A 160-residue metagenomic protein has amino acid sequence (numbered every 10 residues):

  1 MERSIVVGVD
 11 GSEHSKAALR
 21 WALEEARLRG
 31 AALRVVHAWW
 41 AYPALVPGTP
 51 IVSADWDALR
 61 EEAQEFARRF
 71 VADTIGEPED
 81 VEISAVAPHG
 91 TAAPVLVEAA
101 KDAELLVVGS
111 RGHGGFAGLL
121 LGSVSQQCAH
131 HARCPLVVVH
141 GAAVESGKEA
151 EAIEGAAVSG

Functional and structural regions predicted by a protein language model:
M1, H14, A72-L106, A143-G160: Structural beta-alpha unit
E2-S53, A156-G160: Small/aliphatic-rich secondary-structure junction motif
V36, S84-P88, V137: General small-molecule cofactor/ligand-binding pocket signal
H37, G109-R111, H140-G141: Short secondary-structure boundary segments
V52-F66: A short acidic, glycine-rich active-site loop that binds or catalyzes chemistry on phosphate/adenosine moieties
L105-H130, E145-K148: Glycine-rich, Arg-bearing micro-motifs that act as flexible, cationic patches
H131-G141: Short, acidic/small-residue loops that bind anionic groups at enzyme active sites
